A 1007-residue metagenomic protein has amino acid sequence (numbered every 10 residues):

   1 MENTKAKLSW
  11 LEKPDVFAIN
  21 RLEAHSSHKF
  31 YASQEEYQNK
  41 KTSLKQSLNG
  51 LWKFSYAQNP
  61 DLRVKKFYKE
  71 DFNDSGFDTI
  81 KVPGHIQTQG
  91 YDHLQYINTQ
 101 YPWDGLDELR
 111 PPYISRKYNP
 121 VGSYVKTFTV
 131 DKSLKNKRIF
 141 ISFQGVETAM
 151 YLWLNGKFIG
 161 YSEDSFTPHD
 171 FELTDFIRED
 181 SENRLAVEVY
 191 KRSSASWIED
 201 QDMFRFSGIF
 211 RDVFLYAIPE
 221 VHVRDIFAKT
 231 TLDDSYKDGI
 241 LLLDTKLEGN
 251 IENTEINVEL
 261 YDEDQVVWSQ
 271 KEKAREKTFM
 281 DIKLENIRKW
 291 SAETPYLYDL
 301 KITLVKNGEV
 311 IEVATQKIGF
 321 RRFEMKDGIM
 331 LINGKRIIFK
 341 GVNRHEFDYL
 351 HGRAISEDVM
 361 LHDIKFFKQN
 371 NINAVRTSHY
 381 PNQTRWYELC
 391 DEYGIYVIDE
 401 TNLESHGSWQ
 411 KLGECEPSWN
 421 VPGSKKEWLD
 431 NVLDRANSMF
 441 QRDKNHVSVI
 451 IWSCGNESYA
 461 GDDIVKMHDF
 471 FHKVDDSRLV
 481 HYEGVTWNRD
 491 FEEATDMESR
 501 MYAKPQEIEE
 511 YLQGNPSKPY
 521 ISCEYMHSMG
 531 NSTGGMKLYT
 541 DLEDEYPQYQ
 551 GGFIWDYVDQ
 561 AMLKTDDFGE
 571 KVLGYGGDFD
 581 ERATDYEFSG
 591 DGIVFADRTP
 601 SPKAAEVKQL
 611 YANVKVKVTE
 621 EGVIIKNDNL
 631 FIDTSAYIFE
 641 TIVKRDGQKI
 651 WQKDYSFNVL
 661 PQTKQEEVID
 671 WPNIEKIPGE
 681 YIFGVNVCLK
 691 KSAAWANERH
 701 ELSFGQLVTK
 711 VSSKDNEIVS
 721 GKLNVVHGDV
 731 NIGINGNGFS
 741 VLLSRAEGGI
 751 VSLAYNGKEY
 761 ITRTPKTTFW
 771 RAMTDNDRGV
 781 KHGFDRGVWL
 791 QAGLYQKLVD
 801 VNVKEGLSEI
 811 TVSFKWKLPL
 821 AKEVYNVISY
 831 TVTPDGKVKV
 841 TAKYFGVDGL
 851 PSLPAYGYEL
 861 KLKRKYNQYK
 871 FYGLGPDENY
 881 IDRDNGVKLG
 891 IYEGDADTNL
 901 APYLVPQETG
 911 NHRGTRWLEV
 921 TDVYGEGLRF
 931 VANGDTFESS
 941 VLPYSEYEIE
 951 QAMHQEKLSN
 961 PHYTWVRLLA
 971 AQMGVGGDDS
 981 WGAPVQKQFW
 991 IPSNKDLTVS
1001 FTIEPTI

Functional and structural regions predicted by a protein language model:
M1-D104, E188, T540, P547 (+2 more regions): Accessory carbohydrate-binding/adhesion or oligomerization-edge regions at the termini of glycan-active proteins
E2-K40, W197, E309-E620, I624 (+2 more regions): Extended substrate-binding grooves/exosites of carbohydrate-active enzymes
N3-A18, S27-F30, E35-N39, K53-A57 (+9 more regions): Accessory beta-strand-rich segments of carbohydrate-active enzymes
T88, Q95-I97, G145, K191 (+4 more regions): Beta-strand/loop-rich accessory regions of lumenal/periplasmic or secreted enzymes, predominantly carbohydrate-active
L152-L154, D238-E272, L300, V623-N627 (+3 more regions): Beta-strand-rich binding/interaction modules
R178-D180, K246-E324, Y681-I718: Extended acidic/polar, glycine-enriched regions that form or flank non-catalytic beta-rich accessory modules
D202-V223, Q560, F568-V618, D628-Q648 (+8 more regions): Catalytic cores of secreted or luminal carbohydrate-active enzymes
E272-N286, G647-I677: Intrinsically disordered, low-complexity Pro/Gly/Ser/Thr-rich segments with frequent PxxP/GP/PP motifs and embedded
